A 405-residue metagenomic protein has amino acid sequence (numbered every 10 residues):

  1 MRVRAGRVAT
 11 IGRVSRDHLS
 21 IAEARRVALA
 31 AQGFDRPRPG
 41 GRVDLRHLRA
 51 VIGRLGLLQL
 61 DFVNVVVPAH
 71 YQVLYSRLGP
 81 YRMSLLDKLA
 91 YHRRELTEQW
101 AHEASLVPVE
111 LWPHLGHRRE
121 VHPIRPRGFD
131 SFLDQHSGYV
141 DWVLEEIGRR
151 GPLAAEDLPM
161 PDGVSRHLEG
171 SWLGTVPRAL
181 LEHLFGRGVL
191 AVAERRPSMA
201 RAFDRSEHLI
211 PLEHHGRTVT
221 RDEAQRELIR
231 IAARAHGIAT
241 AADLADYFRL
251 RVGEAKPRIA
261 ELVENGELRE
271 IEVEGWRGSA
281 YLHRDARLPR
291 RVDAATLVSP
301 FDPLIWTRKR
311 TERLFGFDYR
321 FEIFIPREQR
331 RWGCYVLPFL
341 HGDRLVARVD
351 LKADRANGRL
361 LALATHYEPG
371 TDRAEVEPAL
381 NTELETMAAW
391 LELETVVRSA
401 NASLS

Functional and structural regions predicted by a protein language model:
R2-L297, D302-I305, R310, F317-V336 (+1 more regions): Long, low-complexity intrinsically disordered regions
